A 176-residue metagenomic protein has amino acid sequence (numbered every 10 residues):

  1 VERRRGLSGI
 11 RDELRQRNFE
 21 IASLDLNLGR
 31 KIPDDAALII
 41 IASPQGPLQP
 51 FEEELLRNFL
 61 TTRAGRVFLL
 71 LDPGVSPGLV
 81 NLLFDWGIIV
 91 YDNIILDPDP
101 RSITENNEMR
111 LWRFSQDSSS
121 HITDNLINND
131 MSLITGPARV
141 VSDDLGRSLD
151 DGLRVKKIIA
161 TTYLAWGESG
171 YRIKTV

Functional and structural regions predicted by a protein language model:
E2-V176: Acidic, S/T/G-rich, low-cysteine, solvent-exposed domains in lumenal/extracellular/periplasmic regions of secretory
